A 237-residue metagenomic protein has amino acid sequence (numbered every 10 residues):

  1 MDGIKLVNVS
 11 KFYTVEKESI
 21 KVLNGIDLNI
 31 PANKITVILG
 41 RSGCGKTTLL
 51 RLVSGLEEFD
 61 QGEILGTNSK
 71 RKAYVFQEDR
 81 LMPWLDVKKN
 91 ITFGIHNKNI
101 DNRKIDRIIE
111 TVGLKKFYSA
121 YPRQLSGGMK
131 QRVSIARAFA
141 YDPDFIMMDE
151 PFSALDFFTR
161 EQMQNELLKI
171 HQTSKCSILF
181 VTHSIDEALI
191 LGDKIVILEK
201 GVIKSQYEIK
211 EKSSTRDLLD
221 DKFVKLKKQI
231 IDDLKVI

Functional and structural regions predicted by a protein language model:
S54: Helix-to-loop junction immediately C-terminal to a conserved catalytic motif
I100-F117, K169: Conserved ABC ATPase "signature" region
Y121-L125, M129: Conserved ABC ATPase signature
I135: Hydrophobic anchor residue at the start of the ABC signature
A140-D144: A short, proline-enriched helix->beta-strand linker immediately N-terminal to the Walker B motif in ABC-type P-loop
I146-D149: Catalytic Walker B motif of ABC-type/P-loop ATPase nucleotide-binding domains
